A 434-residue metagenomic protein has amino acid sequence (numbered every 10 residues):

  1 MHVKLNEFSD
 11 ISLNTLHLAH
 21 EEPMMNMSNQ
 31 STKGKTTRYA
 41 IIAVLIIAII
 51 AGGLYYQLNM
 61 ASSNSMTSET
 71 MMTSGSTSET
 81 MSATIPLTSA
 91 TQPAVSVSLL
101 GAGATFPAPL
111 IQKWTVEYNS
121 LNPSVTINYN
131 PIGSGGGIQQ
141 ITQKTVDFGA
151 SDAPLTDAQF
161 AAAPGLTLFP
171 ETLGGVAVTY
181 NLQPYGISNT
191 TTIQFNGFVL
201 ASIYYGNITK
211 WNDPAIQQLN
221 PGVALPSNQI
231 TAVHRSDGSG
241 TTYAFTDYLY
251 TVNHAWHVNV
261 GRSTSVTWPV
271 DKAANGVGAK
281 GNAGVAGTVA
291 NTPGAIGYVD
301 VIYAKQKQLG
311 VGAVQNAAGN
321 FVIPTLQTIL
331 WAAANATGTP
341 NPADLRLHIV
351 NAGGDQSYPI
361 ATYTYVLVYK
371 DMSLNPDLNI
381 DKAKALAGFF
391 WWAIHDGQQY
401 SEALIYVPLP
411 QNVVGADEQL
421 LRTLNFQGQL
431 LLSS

Functional and structural regions predicted by a protein language model:
M1-T91: Secretory targeting signatures
L58, M66, M71-M72, T77-S434: Flexible loop/hinge segments at secondary-structure junctions
